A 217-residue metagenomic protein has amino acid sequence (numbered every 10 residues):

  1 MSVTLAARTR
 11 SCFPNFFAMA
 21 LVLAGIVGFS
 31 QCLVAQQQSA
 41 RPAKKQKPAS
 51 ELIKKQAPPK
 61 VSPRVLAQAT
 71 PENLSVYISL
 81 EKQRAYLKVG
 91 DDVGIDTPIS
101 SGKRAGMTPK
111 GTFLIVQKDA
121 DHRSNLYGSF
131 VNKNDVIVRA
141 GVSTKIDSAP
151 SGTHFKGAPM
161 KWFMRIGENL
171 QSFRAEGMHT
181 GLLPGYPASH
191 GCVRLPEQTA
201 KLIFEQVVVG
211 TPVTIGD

Functional and structural regions predicted by a protein language model:
S2-A6, Q36-A43, A69, K103-K110 (+1 more regions): Exported/periplasmic cell-wall-interacting domains
V3-A20: Bacterial N-terminal signal peptides that target proteins for export
A18-G28: Bacterial N-terminal signal peptides
F29-A35: Sec/Tat signal peptide C-region and signal peptidase I cleavage site
Q37-R123, S129-K133, R139-A149, G216-D217: Intrinsically disordered, low-complexity, Pro/Ser/Thr/Asn/Gly/Ala-rich spacer/linker segments adjacent to signal
